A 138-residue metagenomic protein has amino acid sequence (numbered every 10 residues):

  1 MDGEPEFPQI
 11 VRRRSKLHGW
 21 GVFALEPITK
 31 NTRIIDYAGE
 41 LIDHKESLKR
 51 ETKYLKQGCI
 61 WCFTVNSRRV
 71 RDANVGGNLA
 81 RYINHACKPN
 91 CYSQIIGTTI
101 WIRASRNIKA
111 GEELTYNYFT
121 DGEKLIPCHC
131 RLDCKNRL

Functional and structural regions predicted by a protein language model:
D2-S93: Catalytic cores of histone-lysine modification enzymes
A86-L138: C-terminal SET catalytic tail plus cysteine-rich post-SET Zn-binding segment of SAM-dependent SET-domain
